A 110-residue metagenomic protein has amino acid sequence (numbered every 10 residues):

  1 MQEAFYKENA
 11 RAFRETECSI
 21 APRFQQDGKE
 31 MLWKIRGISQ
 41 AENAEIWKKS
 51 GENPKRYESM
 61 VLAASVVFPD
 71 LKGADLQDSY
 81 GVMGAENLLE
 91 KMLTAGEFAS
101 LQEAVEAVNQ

Functional and structural regions predicted by a protein language model:
M1-F13: Low-complexity intrinsically disordered segments
N9-A10, E17, G84, Q102: Generic alpha-helical secondary structure signal
A10-F13, P22, I35, K55: Short, intrinsically disordered low-complexity segments
R11-R14, A44-I46: A short linear-motif detector with a strong N-terminal bias
R14-G28: Short acidic-hydrophobic surface loop/beta-edge motif
Q26-Q110: Short, surface-exposed, charged amphipathic helix/loop patches that serve as local interaction elements
